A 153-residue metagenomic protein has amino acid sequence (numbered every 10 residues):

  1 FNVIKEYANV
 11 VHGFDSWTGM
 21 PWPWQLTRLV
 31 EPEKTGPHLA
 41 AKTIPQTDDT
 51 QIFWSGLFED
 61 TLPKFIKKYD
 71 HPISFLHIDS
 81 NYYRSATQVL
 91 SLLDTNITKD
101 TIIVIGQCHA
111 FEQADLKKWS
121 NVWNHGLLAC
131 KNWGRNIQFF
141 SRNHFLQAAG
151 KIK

Functional and structural regions predicted by a protein language model:
F1-K153: S-adenosylmethionine/decaboxylated-SAM
